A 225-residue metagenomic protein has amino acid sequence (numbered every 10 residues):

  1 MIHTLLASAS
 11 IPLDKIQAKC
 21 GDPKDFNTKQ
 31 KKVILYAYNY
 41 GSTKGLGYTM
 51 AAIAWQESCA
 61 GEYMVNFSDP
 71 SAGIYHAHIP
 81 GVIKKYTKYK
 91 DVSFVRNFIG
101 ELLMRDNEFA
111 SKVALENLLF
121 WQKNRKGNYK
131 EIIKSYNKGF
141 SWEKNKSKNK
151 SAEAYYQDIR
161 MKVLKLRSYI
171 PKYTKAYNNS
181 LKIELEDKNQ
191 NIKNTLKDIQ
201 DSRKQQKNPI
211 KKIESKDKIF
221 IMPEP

Functional and structural regions predicted by a protein language model:
M1-A9, I221-P225: Non-Sec secretion/translocation targeting segments of pathogen effectors
L5-L6, S10-D187, N191: Catalytic glycan-binding domains that act on GlcNAc-containing polysaccharides
K175, N179-P225: Low-complexity, Gly/Ser/Thr/Pro-rich intrinsically disordered linker/tail segments
